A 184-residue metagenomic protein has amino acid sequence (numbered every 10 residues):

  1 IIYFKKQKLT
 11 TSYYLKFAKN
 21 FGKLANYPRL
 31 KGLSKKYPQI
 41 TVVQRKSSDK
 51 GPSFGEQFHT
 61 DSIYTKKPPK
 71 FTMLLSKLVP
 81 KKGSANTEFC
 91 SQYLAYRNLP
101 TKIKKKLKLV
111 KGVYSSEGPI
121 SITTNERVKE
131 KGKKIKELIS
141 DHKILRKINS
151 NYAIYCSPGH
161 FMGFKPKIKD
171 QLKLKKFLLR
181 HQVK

Functional and structural regions predicted by a protein language model:
I1-K184: Non-heme Fe(II) oxygenase catalytic core, chiefly the N-lobe of the double-stranded beta-helix
